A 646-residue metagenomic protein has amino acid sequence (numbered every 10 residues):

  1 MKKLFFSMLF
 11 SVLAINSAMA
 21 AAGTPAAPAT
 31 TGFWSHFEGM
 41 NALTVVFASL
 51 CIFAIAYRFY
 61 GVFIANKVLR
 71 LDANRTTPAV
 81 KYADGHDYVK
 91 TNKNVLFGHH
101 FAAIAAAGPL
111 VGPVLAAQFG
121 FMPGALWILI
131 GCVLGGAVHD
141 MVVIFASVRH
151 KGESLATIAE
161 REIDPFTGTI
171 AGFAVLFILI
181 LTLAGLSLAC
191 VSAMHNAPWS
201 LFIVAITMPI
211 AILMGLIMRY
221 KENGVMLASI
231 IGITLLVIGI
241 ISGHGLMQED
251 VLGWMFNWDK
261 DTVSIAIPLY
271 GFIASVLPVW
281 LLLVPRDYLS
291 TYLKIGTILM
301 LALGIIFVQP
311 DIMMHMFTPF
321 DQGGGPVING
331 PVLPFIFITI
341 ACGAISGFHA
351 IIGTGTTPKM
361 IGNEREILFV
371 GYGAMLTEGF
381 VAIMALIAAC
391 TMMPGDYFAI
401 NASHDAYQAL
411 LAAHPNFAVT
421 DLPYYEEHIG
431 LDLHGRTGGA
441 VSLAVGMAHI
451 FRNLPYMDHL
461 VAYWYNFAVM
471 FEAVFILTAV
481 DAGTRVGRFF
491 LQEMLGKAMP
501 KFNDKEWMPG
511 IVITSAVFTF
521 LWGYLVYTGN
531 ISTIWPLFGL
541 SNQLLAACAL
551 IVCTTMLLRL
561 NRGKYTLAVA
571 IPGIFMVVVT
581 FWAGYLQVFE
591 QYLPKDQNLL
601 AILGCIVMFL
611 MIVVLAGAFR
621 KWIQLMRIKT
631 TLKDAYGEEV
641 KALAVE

Functional and structural regions predicted by a protein language model:
M1-G23: N-terminal secretory/membrane targeting signals
F5, L9, E162-I180, G371-F380 (+6 more regions): Loop-to-transmembrane helix boundary motifs in multi-pass membrane proteins
G39-R58, A116-S147, A156, L201-A211 (+2 more regions): Extracellular loop-to-transmembrane helix junctions
A56-L110, T291, G330-P331, F335 (+1 more regions): Membrane-interface "cap" regions at the ends of multi-pass membrane proteins
V62-V89, L115, A125, L129 (+8 more regions): Flexible loop linkers connecting adjacent transmembrane helices in multi-pass alpha-helical membrane transporters
Y88-H150, R161-P165, L181-N196, F369-D396 (+5 more regions): Membrane-interface helix-loop-helix modules in multi-pass membrane proteins
G215, R219, T234-I265, I273-S275 (+4 more regions): Hydrophobic alpha-helical segments and their helix-loop junctions in multi-pass secondary transporters
I305-Q322, L376-G446, A482: Extracellular/periplasmic helix-exit of transmembrane alpha-helices
